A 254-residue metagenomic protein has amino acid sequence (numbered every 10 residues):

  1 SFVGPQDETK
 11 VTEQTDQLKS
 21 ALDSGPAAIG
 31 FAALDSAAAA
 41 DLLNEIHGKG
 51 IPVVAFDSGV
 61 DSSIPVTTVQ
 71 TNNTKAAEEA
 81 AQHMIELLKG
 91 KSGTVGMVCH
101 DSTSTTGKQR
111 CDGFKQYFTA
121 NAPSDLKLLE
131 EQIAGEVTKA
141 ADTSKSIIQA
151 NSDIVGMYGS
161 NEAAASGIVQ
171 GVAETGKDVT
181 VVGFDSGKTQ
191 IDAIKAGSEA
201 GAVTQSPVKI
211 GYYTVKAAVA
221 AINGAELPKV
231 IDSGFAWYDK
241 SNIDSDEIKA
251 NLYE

Functional and structural regions predicted by a protein language model:
S1-E254: A residue-level marker of the well-folded mature domains of exported/periplasmic proteins
